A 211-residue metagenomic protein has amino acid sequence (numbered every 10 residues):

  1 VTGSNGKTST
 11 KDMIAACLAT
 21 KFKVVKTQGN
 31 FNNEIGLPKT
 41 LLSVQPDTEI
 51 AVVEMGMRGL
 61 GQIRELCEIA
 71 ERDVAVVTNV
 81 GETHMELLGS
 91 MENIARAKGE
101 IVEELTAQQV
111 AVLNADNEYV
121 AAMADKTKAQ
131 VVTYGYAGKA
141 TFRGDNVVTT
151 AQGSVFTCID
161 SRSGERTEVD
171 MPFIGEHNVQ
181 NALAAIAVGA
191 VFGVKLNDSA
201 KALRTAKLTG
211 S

Functional and structural regions predicted by a protein language model:
V1-A115, A121-T127, E165, L183 (+1 more regions): Phosphate-binding loop of NTP-binding sites
M91-E92, D125, A129-S211: Adenine nucleotide phosphate-binding catalytic loops in nucleotide-utilizing enzymes
D116-N117, D160: Heptad-repeat coiled-coil segments of the DHp/HisKA dimerization-phosphoacceptor module
